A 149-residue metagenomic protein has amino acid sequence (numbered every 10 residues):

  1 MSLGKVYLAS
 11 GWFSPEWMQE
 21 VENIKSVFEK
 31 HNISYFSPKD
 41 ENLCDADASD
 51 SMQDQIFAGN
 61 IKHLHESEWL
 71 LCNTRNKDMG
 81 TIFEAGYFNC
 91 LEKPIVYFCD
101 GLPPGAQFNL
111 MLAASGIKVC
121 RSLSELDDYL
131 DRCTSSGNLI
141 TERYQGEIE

Functional and structural regions predicted by a protein language model:
M1-E149: Conserved catalytic or regulatory cores that recognize and/or transform ribose-phosphate-containing ligands
